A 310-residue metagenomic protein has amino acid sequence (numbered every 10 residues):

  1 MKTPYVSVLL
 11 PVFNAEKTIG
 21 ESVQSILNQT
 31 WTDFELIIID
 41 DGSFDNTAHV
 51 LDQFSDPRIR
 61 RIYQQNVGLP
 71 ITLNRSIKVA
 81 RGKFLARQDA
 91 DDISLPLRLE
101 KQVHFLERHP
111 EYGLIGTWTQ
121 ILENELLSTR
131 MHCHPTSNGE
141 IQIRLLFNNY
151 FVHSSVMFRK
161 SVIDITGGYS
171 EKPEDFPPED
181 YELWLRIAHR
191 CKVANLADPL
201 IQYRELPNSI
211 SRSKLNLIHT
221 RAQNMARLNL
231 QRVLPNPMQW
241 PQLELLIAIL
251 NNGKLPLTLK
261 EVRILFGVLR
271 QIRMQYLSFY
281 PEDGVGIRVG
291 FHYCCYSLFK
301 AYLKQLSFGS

Functional and structural regions predicted by a protein language model:
M1-L27: N-proximal low-complexity "stem/linker" segments adjacent to membrane-targeting elements
T3-V6, L27-I38, N46, P57-R60: Short loop->beta transition adjacent to catalytic acidic/histidine clusters or analogous donor-positioning motifs
K17-G20, D45-Q53, I93, L97: Acidic helix N-cap motif at the loop->helix transition within catalytic regions of sugar-transfer enzymes
S25, T32, D40-H49, V67 (+1 more regions): A conserved acidic beta->alpha catalytic loop
Q64-A80, L85, K101: Glycine-rich, basic loop-to-helix element that forms the pyrophosphate-binding segment of sugar-nucleotide handling
K78, P135-L228, R232-Q242: Conserved nucleotide-sugar donor-binding catalytic segment
L97-T129: Conserved donor NDP-sugar-binding/catalytic core segment of glycosyltransferases
F176, H189, E205-S310: C-terminal subregions of glycosyltransferases and related glycan-biosynthesis enzymes
